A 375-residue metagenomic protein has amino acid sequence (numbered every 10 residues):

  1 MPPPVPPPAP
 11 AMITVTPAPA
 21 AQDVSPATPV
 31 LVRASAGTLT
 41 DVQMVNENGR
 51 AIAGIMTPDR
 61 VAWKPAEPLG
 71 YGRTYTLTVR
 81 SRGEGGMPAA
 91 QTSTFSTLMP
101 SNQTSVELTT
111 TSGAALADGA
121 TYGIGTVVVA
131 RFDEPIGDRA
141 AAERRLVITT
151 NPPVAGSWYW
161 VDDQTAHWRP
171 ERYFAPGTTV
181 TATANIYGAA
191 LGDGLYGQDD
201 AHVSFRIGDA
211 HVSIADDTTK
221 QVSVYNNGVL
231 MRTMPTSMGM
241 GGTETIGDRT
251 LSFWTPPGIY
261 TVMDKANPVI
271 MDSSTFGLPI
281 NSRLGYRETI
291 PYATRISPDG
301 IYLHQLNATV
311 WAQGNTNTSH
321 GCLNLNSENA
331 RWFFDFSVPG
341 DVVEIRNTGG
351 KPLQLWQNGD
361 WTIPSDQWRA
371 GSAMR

Functional and structural regions predicted by a protein language model:
M1-D209: Acidic, low-complexity Ser/Thr/Gly/Pro-rich repeat segments typical of extracellular/periplasmic and surface-exposed
I55, Y159, L230-G239, L355: Short amphipathic beta-strand/extended segments with alternating polar/hydrophobic composition
S81-G83, I186-G188, G228, P268 (+1 more regions): Short, charged beta-turn/beta-strand-edge "cap" motif at the junction between a beta-strand and an adjacent loop
Q103-S105, A115, H211-T219, T362-R375: Short peripheral tails and domain-boundary helices/loops at the edges of structured domains
D118-G119, D138-R139, A190-G192, Q221 (+3 more regions): Short beta-strands and strand-coil junctions in structured, solvent-facing domains, enriched
T126, A130, E134, R172 (+2 more regions): Solvent-exposed, polar/charged alpha-helical surfaces in well-ordered, non-transmembrane soluble domains, broadly
L195, D199-W311: Gly/Pro-biased beta-strand-loop elements
D209, W254, D272-R375: Exported/periplasmic cell-wall-interacting domains
